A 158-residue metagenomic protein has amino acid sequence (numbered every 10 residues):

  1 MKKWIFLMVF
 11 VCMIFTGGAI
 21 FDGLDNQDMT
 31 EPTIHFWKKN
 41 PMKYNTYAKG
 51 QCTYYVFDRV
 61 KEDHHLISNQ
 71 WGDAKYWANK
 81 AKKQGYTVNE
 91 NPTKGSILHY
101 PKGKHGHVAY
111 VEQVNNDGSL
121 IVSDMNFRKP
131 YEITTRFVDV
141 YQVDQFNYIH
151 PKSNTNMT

Functional and structural regions predicted by a protein language model:
M1-P32, S153-T158: N-terminal secretion targeting segments of exported proteins
T16-G17, Q84, D117: Feature targets compositionally biased, intrinsically disordered low-complexity regions with long contiguous runs
D25-V108, Q113, S123-D124: Secreted/periplasmic proteins that engage bacterial cell-wall peptidoglycan
N115-T158: Aromatic- and glycine-rich peptidoglycan recognition patches
